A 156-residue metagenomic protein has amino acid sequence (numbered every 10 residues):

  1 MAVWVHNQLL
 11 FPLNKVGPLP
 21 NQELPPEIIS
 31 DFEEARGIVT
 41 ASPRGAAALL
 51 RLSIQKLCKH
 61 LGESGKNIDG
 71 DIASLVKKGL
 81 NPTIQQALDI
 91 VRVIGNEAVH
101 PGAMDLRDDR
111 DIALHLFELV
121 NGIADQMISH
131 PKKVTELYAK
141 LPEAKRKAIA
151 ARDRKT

Functional and structural regions predicted by a protein language model:
M1-R44, S129, K147-T156: Charged alpha-helical initiation segments
N7-L13, K59-I94: Short, charged amphipathic alpha-helical segments flanked by flexible coils
G17-P25, V39-A47, N81-L88, L106 (+1 more regions): Amphipathic, non-membrane alpha-helical segments in soluble helical-bundle scaffolds
A35, S53, G95-A98: Small residues (Ala/Gly/Ser/Thr
R36-V39, C58, V76-G79, G102-A103: Short amphipathic alpha-helical interaction patches enriched in hydrophobic/aromatic residues with interspersed Lys/Arg
P43-G62: Hydrophobic alpha-helical packing segments in soluble, helical-rich domains
A48, L52, G70, V93 (+1 more regions): Amphipathic alpha-helical interaction segments
Q86-V93, E97-A148, R154-T156: Charge-enriched, short contiguous segments at helix-coil
